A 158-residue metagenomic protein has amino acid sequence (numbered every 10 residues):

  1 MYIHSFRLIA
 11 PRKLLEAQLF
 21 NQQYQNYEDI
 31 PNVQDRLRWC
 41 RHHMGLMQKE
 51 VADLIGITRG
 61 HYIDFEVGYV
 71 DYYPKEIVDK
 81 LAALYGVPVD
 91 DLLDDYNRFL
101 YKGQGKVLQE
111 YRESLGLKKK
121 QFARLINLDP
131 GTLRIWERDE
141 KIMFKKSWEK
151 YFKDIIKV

Functional and structural regions predicted by a protein language model:
F6-H43, D94-S114: A short, Lys/Arg-rich alpha-helix, primarily the initiator
L37, Q48, V78, L108 (+1 more regions): Helix-turn-helix DNA-binding elements, focusing on the entry/boundary residues of the two helices that contact DNA
L37, Y62, V89, L108-Y111 (+1 more regions): Short, structured motif recognition centered on aromatic/hydrophobic residues
Q48, R59, V89, K119 (+1 more regions): The DNA-contacting recognition helix of HTH DNA-binding domains and analogous helical DNA-recognition elements
E50-A52, Q121-R124: Short alpha-helical "recognition helix" segments of helix-turn-helix
G56-Y72, N97, L128-M143: Recognition helix of helix-turn-helix/homeodomain-like DNA-binding domains that insert into the DNA major groove
K75-D91, F144-V158: DNA major-groove recognition helix of helix-turn-helix/homeodomain DNA-binding modules
